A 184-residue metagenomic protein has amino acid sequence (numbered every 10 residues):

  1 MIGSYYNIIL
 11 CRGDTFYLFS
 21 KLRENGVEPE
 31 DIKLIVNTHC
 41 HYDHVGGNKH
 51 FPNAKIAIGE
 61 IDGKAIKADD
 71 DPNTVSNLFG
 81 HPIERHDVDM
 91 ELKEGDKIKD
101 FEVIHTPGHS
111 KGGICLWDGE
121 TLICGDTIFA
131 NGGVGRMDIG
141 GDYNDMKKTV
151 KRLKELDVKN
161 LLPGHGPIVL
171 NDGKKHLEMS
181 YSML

Functional and structural regions predicted by a protein language model:
M1-G3, D31, P52, K99 (+2 more regions): Residue-level preference for short coil/turn positions at secondary-structure junctions
M1-S4, K67, N73, I128-A130: Short, basic/glycine-rich phosphate-binding loops at helix/coil junctions that contact nucleotide phosphates
I2, I8-R12: Cationic, amphipathic, low-complexity alpha-helical segments enriched in hydrophobics plus arginine/proline
S4-Y5, G26, D100, E120: Residue-level detection of beta-strand-connecting loop/turn positions
I8, E102-H105, S110-L184: Metallo-beta-lactamase
R12, F16-E94: Active-site HxH/HxHxD metal-binding segment of metal-dependent hydrolases
G26, G47-N48, G95, I114 (+2 more regions): Short secondary-structure boundary/capping segments
P82-C115: Internal catalytic-core helix/loop-beta-alpha segment that presents or stabilizes conserved functional determinants
